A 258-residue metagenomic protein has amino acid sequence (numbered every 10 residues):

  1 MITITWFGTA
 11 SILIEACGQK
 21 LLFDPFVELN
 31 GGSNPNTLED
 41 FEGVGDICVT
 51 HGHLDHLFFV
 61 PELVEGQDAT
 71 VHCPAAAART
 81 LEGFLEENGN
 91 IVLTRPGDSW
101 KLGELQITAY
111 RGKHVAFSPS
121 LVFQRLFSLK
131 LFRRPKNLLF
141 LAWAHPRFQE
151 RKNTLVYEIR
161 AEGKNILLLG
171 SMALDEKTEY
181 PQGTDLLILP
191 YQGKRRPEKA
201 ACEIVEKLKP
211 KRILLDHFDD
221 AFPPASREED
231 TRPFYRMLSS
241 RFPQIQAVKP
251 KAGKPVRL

Functional and structural regions predicted by a protein language model:
M1-I2, E15-L21, S99-T108, R160-I166 (+1 more regions): Beta-strand-turn-beta hairpins that frame and shape the catalytic cleft of phosphate-ester-processing enzymes
T3-W6, V27-N34, G89-V92, L167-S171 (+1 more regions): Short gly/ser/thr-rich secondary-structure transition/capping motifs
L13-H53, F58-E65, F117-S118, V122-H145 (+1 more regions): Pre-active-site segment of Zn-dependent metallo-hydrolases
L22-F26, V44-G52, H72-A75, L167-S171 (+3 more regions): Active-site neighborhood of phospho(di)ester-bond hydrolases with catalytic His/Asp-centered motifs
L29-R95, S99, Q182-I188, K209: Active-site metal-binding motif and surrounding structural segment of the metallo-beta-lactamase
N30, H53-F58, A78-L81, D98-W100 (+4 more regions): Active-site environment of divalent metal-dependent phosphoester hydrolases
T70, G83-S99, Y180, C202 (+1 more regions): Binuclear metal-ion centers of metallo-dependent hydrolases, dominated by the metallo-beta-lactamase
A142-E206: Active-site-proximal loop/helix segments of hydrolase catalytic cores
